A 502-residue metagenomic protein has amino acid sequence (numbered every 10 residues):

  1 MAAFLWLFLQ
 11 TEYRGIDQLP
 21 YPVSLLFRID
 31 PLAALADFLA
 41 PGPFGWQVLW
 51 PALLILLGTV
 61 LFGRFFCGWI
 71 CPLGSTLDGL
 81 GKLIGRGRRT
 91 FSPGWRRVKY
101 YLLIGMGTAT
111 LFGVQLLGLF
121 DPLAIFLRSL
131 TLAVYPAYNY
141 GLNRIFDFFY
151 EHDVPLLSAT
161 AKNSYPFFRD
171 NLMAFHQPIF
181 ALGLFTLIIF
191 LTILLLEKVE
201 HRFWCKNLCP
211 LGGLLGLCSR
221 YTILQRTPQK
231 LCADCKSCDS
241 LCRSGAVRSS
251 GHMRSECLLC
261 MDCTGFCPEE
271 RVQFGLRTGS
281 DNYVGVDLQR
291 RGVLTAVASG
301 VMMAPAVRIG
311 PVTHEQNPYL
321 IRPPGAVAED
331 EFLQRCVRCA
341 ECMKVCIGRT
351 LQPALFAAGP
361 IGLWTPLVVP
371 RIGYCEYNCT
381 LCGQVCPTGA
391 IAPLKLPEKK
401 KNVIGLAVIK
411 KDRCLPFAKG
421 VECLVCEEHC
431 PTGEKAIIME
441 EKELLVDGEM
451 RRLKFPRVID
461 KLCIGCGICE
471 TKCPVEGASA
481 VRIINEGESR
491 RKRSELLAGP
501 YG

Functional and structural regions predicted by a protein language model:
M1-G502: Non-ligating segments of multi-cofactor redox enzymes
